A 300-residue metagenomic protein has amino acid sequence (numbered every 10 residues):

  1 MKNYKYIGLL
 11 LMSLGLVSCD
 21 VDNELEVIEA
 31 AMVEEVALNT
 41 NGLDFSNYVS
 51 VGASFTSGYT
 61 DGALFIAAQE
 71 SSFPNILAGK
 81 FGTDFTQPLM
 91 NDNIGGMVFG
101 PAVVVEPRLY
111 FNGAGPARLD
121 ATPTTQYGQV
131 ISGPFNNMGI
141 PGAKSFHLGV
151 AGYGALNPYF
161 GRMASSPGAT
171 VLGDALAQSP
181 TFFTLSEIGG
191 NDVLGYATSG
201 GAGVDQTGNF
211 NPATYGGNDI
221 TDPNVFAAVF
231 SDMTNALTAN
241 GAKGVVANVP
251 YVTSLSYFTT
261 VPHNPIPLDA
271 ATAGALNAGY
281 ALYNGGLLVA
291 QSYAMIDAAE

Functional and structural regions predicted by a protein language model:
M1-V17: Sec-dependent bacterial lipoprotein signal peptides
G15-D44: Bacterial Sec-dependent N-terminal signal peptides
D44-N47, Q178-F183, A239-V245: Loop/turn elements at helix/coil->beta-strand transitions in domains of secreted/extracellular proteins
S46-G62: Catalytic nucleophile-elbow at a beta strand-turn-alpha helix junction centered on a G-D-S/GDSL motif, marking
V51-S54, S186-G190, A247-Y251: Active-site-proximal beta-strand/loop segments in catalytic clefts of secreted hydrolases
L64-A228, D232, T253, F258: Conserved SGNH/GDSL esterase-like catalytic core that processes O-acyl groups on lipids and polysaccharides
V229, M233-L237, V246, P250: Extended, low-complexity cationic-aromatic segments
V252-E300: Acidic, Ser/Thr/Gly/Pro-rich low-complexity segments that form flexible
